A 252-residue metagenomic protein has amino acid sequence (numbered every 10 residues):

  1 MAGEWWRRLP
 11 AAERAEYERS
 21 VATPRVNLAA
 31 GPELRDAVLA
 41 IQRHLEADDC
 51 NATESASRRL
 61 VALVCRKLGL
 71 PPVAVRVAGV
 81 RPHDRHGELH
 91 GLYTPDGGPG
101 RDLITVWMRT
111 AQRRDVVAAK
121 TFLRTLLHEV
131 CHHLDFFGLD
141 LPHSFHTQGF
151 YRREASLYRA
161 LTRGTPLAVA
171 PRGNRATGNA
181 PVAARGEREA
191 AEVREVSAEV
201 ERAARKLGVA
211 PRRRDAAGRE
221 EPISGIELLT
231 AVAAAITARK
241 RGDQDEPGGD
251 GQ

Functional and structural regions predicted by a protein language model:
E4-A11, V21-T121, F137-Q252: Metalloprotease/metallohydrolase-associated module, dominated by Zn2+-dependent proteases
R124-F137: Active-site recognition of the HExxH zinc-binding catalytic motif
